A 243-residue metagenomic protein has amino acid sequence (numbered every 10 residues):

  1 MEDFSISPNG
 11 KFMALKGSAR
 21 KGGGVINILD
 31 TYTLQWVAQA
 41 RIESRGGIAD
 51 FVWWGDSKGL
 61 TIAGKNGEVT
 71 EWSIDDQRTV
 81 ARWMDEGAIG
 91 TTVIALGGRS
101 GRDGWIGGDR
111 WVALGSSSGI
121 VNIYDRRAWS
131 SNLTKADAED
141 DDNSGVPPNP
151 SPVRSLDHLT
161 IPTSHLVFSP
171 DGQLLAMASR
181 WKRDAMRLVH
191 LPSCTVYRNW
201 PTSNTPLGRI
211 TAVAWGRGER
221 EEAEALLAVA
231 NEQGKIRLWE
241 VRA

Functional and structural regions predicted by a protein language model:
M1-V93: Glycine- and small hydrophobic-enriched segments that form the cores of compact globular domains
E71-A243: Structured C-terminal portions of repeat-based eukaryotic scaffold domains
